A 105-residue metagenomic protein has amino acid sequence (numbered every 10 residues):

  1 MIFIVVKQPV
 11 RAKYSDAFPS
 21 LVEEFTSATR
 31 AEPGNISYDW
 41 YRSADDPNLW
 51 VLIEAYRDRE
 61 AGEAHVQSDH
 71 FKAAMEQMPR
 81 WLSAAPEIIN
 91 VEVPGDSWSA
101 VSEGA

Functional and structural regions predicted by a protein language model:
M1-W50, A55-Q67, S83-A105: Short S/T/G/P-rich N-terminal loop/turn motif that feeds into the first structured element of a domain
